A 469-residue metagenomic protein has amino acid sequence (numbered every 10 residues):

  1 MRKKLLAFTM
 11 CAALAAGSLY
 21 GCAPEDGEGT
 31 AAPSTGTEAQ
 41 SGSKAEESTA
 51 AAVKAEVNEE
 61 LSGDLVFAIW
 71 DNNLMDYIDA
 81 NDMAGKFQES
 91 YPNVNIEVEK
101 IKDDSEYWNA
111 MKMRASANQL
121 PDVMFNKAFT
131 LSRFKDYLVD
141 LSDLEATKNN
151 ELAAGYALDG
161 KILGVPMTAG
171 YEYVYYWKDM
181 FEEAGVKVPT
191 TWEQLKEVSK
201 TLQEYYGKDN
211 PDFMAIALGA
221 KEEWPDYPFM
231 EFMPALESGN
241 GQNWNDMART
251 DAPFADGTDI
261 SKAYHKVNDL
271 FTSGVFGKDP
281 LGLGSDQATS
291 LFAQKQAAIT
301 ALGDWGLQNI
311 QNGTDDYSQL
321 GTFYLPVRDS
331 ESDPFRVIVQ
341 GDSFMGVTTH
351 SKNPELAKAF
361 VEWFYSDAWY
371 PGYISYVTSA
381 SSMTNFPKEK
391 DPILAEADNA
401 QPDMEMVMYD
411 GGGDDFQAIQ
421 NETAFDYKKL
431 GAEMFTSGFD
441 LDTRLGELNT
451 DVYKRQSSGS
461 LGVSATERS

Functional and structural regions predicted by a protein language model:
F8, C22-T130, V188, D315 (+6 more regions): Conserved N-terminal structural module of periplasmic/extracytoplasmic solute-binding proteins
G17-G21: C-terminal motif of bacterial Sec signal peptides marking the signal peptidase cleavage site
A45-V57, N126-Y173, D179, D212 (+1 more regions): Hinge/lid segment of periplasmic solute-binding proteins
G85, E89-S90, N95, E183-A184 (+2 more regions): Extracytoplasmic/periplasmic substrate-recognition and gating elements
K100-A110, E193-K196, D279-A293: Short helix-initiation/N-cap motifs at beta->coil->alpha
L163, E172, K196-R249: Extracytoplasmic/periplasmic solute-binding protein
A248-L281: Glycine-centered hinge/linker elements that transmit conformational signals in sensory and ligand-binding systems
V339, T378-F386, A397-Q456: C-terminal capping/gating helix-and-loop segments adjacent to ligand/active sites or protein-protein/ligand interfaces
